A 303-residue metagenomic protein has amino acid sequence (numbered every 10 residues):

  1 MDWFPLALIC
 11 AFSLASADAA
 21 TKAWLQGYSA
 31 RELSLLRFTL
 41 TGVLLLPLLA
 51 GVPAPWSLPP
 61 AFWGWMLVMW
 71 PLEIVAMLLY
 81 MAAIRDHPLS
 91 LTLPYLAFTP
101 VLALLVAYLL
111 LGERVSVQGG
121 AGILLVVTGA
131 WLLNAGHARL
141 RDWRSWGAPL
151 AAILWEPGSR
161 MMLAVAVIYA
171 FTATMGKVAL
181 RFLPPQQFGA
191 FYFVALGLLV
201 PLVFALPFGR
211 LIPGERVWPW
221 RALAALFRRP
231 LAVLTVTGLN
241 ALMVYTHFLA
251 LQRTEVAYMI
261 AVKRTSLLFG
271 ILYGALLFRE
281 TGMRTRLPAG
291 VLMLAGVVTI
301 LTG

Functional and structural regions predicted by a protein language model:
M1-E32, W146-Q187, V194, G238-L242 (+1 more regions): Glycine-/small-residue-enriched transmembrane alpha-helix faces in small-molecule transporters and effluxers
M1-L8, V101-V167, T281, T285-G303: Juxtamembrane helix-loop boundary signature in multi-pass membrane transporters
D2-C10, L46-A50, W56-L79, W155-V167 (+1 more regions): Loop-to-transmembrane-helix transition segments
S13-S16, A20, Q26-V75, L125-T128 (+3 more regions): Transmembrane alpha-helices of multi-pass small-molecule transport proteins
A15, L46, W70-V75, P100-L105 (+8 more regions): Hydrophobic/small/kink-forming positions within alpha-helical transmembrane segments of polytopic membrane proteins
Q26-E32, L79-Y95, R114, R181-Q187 (+1 more regions): Structural motif at transmembrane-helix junctions in multi-pass transporters
T39-L44, Y95-L109, A195-L199, M243 (+3 more regions): Alpha-helical transmembrane segments of compact multi-pass small-molecule transporters, enriched in specific families
G42-P59, L109, L132-P149, V178 (+4 more regions): Membrane-interface helix-cap regions at the ends of transmembrane helices in multi-pass membrane proteins
